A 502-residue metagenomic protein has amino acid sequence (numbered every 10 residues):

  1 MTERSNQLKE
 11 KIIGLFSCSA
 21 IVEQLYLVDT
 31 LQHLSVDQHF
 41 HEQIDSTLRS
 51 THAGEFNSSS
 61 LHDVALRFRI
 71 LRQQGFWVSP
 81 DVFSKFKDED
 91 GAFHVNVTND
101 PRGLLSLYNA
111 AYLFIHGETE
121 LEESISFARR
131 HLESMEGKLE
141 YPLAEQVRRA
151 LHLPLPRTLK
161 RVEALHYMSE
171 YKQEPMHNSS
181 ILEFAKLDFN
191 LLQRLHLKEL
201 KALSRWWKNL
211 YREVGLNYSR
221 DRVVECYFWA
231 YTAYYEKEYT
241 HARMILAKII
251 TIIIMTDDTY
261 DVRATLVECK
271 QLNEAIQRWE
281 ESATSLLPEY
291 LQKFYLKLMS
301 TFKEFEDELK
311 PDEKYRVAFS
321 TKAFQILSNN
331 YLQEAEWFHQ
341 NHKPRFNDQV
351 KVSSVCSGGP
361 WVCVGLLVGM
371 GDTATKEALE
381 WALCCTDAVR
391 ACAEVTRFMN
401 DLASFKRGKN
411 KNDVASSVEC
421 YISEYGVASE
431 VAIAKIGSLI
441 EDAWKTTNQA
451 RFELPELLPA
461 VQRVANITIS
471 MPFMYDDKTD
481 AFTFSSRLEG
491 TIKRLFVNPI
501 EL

Functional and structural regions predicted by a protein language model:
M1-L502: Terpene synthase/cyclase
